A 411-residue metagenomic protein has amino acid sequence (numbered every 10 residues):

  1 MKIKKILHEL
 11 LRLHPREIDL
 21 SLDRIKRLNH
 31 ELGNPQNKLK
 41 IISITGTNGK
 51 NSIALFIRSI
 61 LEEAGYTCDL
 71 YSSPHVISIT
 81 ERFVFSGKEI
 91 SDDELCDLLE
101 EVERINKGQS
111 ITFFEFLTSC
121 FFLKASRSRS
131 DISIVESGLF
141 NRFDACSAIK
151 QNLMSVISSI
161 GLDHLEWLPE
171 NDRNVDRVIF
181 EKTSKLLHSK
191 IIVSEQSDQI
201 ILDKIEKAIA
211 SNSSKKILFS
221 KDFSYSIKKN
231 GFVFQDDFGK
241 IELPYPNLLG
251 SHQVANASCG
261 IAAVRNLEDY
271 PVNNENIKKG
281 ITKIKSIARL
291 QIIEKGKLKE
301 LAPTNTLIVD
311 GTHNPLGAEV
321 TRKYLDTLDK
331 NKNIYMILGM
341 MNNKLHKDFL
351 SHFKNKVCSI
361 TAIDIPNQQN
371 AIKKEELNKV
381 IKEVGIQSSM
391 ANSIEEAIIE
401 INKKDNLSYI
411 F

Functional and structural regions predicted by a protein language model:
M1-R16: Charged, amphipathic alpha-helical linker segments immediately N-terminal to NTP-binding catalytic cores
R16, L22, K26-N37, E63-K150 (+2 more regions): ATP-dependent carboxylate-amine ligase catalytic core
I44, S52-D69: A conserved segment at the C-terminal end of the G1
Y71, K190-Q196, M336-L338, C358-N367: Short internal beta-strands
S128-S137, N152-L243, A257-K279: Acidic, Mg2+-coordinating active-site environments of NTP-dependent enzymes
I132, D144-V156, G161-L162, R177 (+1 more regions): Nucleotide phosphate-binding/pyrophosphate-handling subdomain across enzymes that bind or process nucleotide phosphates
D198-K207, S211-I217, N230, T304-V309 (+2 more regions): C-terminal helical cap/extension that packs against the catalytic core of soluble nucleotide-cofactor enzymes
